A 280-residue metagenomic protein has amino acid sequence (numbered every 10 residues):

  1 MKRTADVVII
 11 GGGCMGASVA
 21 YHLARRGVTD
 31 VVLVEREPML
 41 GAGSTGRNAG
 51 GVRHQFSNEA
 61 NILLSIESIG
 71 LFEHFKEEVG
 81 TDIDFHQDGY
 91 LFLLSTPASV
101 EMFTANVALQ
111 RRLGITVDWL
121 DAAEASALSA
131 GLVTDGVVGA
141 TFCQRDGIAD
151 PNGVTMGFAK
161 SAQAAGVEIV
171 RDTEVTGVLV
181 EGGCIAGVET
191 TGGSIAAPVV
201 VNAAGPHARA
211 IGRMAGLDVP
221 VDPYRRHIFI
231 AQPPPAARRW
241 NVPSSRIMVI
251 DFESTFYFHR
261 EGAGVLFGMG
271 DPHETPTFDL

Functional and structural regions predicted by a protein language model:
K2-M15, V32: Beta1/beta-strand and adjacent pyrophosphate-binding region of the FAD-binding site in flavoprotein oxidoreductases
M15, M39, H207: Conserved Rossmann-like nucleotide-cofactor binding loop
A20, A24, S161: Gly/Ala-rich phosphate-binding loop of Rossmann-like dinucleotide-binding domains, activating on the conserved
A24-T45: Glycine-rich FAD pyrophosphate-binding loop
A49-L128, T255-Y257: Dinucleotide-binding Rossmann-like beta1-alpha1 core, especially the glycine-rich loop that anchors the ADP
D82, D218, P233-L280: Active-site lid/adjacent beta-loop-alpha segment flanking the redox-cofactor pocket in flavoenzymes
T141-P198, H207: Helical element adjacent to the flavin cofactor pocket in flavoenzyme catalytic cores
G192-I247: Central helical "cap/lid" subdomain
